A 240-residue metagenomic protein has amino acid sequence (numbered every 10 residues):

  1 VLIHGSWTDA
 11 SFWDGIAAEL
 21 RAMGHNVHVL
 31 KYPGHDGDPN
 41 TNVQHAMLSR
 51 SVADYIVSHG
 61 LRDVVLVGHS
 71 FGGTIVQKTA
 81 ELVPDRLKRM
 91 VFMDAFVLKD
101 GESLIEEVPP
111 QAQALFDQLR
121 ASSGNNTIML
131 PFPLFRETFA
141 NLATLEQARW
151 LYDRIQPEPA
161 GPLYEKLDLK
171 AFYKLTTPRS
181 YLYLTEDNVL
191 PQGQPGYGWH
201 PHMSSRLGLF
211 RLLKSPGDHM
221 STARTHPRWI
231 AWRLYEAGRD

Functional and structural regions predicted by a protein language model:
V1-G37, V57: Conserved HGGG/HGGXW glycine-rich cap/lid loop of the alpha/beta-hydrolase fold
N26, Y32-V65, E81-L82, I105-P109: Active-site loop/oxyanion-hole signature of alpha/beta-hydrolase fold enzymes
V67-G72, V76: Gly/Ala-rich beta-loop-alpha elbow adjacent to hydrolase catalytic centers
E81, L87, V91-I128, P162-L163 (+1 more regions): Flexible "cap/lid" loop of the alpha/beta hydrolase fold
N126-T176: Conserved alpha/beta-hydrolase catalytic His-Asp/Glu region
E158-D218, T222-A223: Conserved serine/cysteine hydrolase catalytic core
T222-G238: Post-His helix in hydrolase/transferase enzymes
